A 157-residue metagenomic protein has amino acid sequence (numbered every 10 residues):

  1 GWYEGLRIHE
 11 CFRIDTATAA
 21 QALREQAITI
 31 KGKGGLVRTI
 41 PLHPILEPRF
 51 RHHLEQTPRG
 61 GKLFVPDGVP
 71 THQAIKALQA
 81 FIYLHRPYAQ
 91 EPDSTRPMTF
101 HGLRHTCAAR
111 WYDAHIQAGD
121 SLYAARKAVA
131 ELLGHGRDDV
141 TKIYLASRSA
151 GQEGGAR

Functional and structural regions predicted by a protein language model:
G1-Y3, Y112-D113, D120: Short amphipathic helical patch at the helix-1/turn junction of helix-turn-helix
E4, H9-F50: Conserved tyrosine-mediated DNA breakage-rejoining catalytic core shared by Y-recombinases
C11, M98, A108, I116-G134: Active-site-proximal segment of tyrosine recombinases
F12, A109, T141-L145: Key DNA-contacting residues within the recognition helix of helix-turn-helix
A17-R24, H85-P92, H115-Y123: Alpha-helix termini
G34, E131-R157: Catalytic-site neighborhood detector that most strongly recognizes the C-terminal catalytic loop/helix of tyrosine
H43-C107, W111-A114: Active-site/catalytic core of tyrosine-dependent DNA strand-transfer enzymes
